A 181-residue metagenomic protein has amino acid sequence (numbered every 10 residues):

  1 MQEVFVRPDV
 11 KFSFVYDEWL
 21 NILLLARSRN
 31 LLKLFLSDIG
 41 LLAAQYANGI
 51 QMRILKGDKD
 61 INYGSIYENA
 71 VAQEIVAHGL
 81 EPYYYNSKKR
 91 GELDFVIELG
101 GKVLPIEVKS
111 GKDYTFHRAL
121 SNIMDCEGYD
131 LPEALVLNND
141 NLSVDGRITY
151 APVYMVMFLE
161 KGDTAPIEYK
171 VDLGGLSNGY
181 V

Functional and structural regions predicted by a protein language model:
M1-G100: Accessory nucleic acid-recognition modules appended to NTPase machines
D38, K89-E92, R118, V171-V181: Nucleic-acid endonuclease domains
K56, I97, K112, D125-E127 (+1 more regions): A generic membrane alpha-helix/interface feature
Y84, P105-V108: Short catalytic-loop micro-motif centered on adjacent basic/acidic residues
K102-L104, E133: Structural motif
S110-A151: Catalytic cores of nucleic-acid endonucleases
N141-V181: Domain-level recognition of nuclease-like catalytic cores that cleave nucleotide substrates
